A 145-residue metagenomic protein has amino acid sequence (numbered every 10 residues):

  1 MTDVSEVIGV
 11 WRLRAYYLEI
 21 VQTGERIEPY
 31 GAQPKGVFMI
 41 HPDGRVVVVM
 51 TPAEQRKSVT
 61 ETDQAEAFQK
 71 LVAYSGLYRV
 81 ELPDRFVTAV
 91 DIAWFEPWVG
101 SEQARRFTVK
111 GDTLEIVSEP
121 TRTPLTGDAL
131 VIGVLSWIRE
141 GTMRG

Functional and structural regions predicted by a protein language model:
M1-A73, L77-G145: Lipid interaction determinants
